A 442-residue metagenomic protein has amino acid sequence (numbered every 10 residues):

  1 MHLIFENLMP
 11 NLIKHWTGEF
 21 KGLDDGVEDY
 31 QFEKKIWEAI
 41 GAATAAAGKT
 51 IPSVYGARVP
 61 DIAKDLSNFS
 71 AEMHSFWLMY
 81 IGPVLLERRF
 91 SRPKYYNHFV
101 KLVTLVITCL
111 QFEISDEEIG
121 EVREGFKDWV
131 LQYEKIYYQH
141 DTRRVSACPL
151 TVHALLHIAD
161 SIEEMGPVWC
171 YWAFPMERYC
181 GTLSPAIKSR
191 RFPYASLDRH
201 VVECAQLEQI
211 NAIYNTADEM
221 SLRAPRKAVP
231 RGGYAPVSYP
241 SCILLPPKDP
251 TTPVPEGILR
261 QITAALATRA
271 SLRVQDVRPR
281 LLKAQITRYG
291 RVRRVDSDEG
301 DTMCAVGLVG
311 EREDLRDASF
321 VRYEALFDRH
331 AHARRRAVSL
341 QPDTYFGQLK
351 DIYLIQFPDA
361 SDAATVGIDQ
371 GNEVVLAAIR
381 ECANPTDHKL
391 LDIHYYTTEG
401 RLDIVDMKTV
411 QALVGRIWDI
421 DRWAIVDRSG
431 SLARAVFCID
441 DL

Functional and structural regions predicted by a protein language model:
H2, E6-L442: Terminal interaction-prone segments of large eukaryotic proteins
